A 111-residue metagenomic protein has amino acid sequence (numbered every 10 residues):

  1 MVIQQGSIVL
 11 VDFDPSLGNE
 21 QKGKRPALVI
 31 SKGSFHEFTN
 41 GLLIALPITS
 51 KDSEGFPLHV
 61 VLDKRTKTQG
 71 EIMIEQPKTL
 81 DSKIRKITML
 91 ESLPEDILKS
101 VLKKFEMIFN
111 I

Functional and structural regions predicted by a protein language model:
M1-I111: Conserved functional hotspots at enzyme active or ligand-binding sites that engage polyanionic ligands
